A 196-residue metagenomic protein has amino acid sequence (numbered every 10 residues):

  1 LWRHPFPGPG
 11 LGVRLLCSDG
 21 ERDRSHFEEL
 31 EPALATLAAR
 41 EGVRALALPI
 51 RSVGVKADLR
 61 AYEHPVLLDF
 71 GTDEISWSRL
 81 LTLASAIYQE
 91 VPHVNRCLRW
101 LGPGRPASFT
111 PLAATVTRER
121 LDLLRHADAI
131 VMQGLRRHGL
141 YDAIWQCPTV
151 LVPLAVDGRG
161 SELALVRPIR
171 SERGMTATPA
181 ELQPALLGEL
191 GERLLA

Functional and structural regions predicted by a protein language model:
L1-A196: ATP/NTP-dependent adenylation/nucleotidyl-transfer catalytic domains that generate, transfer, or process NMP-activated
